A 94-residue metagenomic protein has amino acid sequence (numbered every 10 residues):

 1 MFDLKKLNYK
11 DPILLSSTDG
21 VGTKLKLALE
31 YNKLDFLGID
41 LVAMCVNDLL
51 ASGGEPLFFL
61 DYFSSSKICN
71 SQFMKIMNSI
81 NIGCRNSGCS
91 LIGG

Functional and structural regions predicted by a protein language model:
M1-G94: Glycine-rich phosphate/pyrophosphate-binding loop regions near the starts of catalytic domains
